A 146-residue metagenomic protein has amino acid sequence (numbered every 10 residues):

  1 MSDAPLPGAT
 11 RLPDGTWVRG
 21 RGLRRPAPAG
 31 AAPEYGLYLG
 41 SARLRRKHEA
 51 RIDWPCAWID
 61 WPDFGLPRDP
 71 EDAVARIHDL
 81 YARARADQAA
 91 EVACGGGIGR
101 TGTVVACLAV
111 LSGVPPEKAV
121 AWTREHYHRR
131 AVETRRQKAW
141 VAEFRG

Functional and structural regions predicted by a protein language model:
M1-E91, V104-G146: Cys-dependent protein tyrosine phosphatase-like superfamily
C94: Short cysteine clusters
G97: Conserved G/P- and acidic residue-centered "switch" motifs that form tight phosphate/ATP-binding loops in soluble
T101: Ser/Thr-glycine-rich phosphate-binding loops at phosphate-binding pockets of nucleotides, nucleotide cofactors
